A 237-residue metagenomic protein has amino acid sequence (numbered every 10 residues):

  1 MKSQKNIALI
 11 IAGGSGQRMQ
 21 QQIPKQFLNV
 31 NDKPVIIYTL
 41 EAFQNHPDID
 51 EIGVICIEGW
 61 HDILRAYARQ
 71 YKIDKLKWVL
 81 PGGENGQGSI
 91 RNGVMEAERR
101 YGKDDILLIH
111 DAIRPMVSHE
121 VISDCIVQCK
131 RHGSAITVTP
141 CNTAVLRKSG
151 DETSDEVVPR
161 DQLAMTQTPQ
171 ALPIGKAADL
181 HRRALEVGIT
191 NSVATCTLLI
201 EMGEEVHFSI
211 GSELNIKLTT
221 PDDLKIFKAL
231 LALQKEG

Functional and structural regions predicted by a protein language model:
K2-D62: N-terminal glycine-rich phosphate-binding loop and ensuing alpha1 helix
A8-I10, V54, I109, S134-T137: Structural beta-sheet core signal
I10, I36, G93, D111 (+3 more regions): Residue-level signal for inorganic ion chemistry
L40-Q44, A68, A97: Hydrophobic C-terminal alpha-helix "anchor/cap" residues
R69-K103, C196: Short phosphate-binding loop-to-helix
Y101-I113: Short beta-strand-to-loop acidic/aromatic patch adjacent to the donor-nucleotide binding site
M116-S209, G237: Conserved core of the sugar-phosphate nucleotidyltransferase
N215-G237: Hydrophobic helical membrane-anchoring modules
